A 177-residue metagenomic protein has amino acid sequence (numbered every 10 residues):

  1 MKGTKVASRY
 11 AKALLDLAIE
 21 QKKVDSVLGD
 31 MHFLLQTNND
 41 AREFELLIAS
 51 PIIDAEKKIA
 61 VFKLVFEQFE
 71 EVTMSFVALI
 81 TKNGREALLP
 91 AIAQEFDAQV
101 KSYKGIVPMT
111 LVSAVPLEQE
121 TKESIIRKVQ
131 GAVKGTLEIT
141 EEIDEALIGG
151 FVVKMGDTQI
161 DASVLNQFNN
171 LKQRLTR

Functional and structural regions predicted by a protein language model:
K2-R177: Elongated, mostly alpha-helical coiled-coil "stalk/stator" tethers of large membrane protein machines
